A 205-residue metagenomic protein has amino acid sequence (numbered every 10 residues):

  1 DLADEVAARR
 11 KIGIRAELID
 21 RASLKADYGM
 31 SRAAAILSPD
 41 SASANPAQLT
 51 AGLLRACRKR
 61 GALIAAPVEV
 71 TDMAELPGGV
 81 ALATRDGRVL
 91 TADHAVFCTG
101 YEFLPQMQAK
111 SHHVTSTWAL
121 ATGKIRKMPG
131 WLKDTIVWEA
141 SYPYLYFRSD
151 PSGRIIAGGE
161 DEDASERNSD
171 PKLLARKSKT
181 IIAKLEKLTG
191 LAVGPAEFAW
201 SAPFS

Functional and structural regions predicted by a protein language model:
D1, D27-M30: A conserved beta-strand/loop capping segment in the N-terminal third of enzymes that catalyze redox or closely related
D1-R21: Dinucleotide-binding Rossmann-like beta1-alpha1 core, especially the glycine-rich loop that anchors the ADP
D4-A8, R32-D93, C98: Helical element adjacent to the flavin cofactor pocket in flavoenzyme catalytic cores
K11-R15, G29, R58-L63, E75 (+2 more regions): Generic secondary-structure signature for well-ordered alpha-helical cores
E17-I19, L63-A65, P195-A199: General small-molecule cofactor/ligand-binding pocket signal
V70-D72, G79, V89-K127, W131-S205: Active-site substrate-recognition segment that forms the wall of the catalytic cavity or substrate channel
